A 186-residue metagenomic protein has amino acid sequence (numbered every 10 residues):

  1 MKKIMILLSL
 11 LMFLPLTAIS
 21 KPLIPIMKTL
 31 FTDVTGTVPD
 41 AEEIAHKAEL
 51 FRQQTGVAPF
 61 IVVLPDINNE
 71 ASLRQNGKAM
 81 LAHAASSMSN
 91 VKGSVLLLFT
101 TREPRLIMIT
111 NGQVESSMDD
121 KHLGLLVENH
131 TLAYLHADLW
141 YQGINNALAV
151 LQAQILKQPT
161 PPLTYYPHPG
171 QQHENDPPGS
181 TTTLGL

Functional and structural regions predicted by a protein language model:
I4-L186: A structural boundary signal for the start of the first folded domain, especially the loop/turn and N-capping region
